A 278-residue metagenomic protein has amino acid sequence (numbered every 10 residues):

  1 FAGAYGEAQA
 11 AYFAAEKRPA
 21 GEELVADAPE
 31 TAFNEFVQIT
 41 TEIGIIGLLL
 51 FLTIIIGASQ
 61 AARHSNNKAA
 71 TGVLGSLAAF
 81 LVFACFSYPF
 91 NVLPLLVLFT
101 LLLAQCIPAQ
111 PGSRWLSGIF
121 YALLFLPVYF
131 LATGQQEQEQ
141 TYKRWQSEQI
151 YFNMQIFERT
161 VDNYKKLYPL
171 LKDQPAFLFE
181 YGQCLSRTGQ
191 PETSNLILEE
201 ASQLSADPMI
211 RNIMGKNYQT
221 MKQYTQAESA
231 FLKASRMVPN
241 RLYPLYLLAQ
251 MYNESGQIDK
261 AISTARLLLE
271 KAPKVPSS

Functional and structural regions predicted by a protein language model:
F1-T41: Interfacial juxtamembrane loops and adjacent helix segments that form the catalytic/substrate-binding surfaces
F51-I54, N67-G118: Transmembrane alpha-helices of multi-pass inner-membrane enzymes
A58-L74, Q190, Q257: Membrane-interface helix-loop-helix junctions at transmembrane boundaries of multi-pass membrane enzymes, predominantly
L124-Q155: Hydrophobic alpha-helical transmembrane segments in integral membrane proteins
K143-Q146, A176-E180, M209-K216, L242-Q250 (+1 more regions): Alpha-solenoid helical repeat scaffolds
N153, R187, T220-M221, E254-S255: Register position in tetratricopeptide repeats
K172-D173, S205-A206, P239, P273: Short coil turns that delineate tetratricopeptide repeat
